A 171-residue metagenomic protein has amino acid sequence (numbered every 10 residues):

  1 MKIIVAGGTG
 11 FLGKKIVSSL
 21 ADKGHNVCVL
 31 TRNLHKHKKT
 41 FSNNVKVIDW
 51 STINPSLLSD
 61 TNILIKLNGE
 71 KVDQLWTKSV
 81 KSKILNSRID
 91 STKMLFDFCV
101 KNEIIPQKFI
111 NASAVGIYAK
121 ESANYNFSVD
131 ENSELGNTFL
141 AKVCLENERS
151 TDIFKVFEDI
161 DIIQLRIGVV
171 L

Functional and structural regions predicted by a protein language model:
K2, N62-I63, K108: Structural motif
I3-K23: N-terminal Rossmann NAD(P)H-binding glycine-rich loop of SDR-like oxidoreductase domains
A6, L30, L67-N68, F109-V115 (+1 more regions): SDR active-site strand-loop-helix element
L30-H35, S51: N-terminal Rossmann-fold cofactor-binding loop
F41-M94: NAD(P)H-binding glycine-rich loop region in Rossmannoid oxidoreductase-like domains and their noncatalytic homologs
S82-I89, F127-E148: Short-chain dehydrogenase/reductase
K93-T138: Conserved Rossmann-fold NAD(P)-dependent oxidoreductase catalytic core, especially the SDR/UDP-sugar
S113, R149-L171: Conserved beta-loop-beta element that borders a ligand/cofactor-binding pocket
